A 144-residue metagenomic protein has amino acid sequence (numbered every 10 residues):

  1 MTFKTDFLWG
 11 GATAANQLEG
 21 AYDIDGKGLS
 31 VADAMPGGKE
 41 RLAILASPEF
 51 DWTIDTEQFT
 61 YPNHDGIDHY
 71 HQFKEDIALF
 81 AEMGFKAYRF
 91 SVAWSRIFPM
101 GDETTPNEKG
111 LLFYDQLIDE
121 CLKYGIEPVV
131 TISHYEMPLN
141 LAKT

Functional and structural regions predicted by a protein language model:
M1-I24: Hydrophobic alpha-helical membrane-insertion signals
G10, Q72, F113: Charged catalytic carboxylate motif
D25-H64, F98, D102-E108, E136 (+1 more regions): Aromatic- and acidic-residue-enriched carbohydrate-binding clefts of CAZyme catalytic domains
I44-L45, I77-T144: Substrate-binding cleft and catalytic face of glycoside hydrolase catalytic domains, especially the flexible beta-alpha
T56, D68-H69, C121: Chitinase-like catalytic core of GlcNAc-active glycosidases
G66-A81: Short, acidic/polar
